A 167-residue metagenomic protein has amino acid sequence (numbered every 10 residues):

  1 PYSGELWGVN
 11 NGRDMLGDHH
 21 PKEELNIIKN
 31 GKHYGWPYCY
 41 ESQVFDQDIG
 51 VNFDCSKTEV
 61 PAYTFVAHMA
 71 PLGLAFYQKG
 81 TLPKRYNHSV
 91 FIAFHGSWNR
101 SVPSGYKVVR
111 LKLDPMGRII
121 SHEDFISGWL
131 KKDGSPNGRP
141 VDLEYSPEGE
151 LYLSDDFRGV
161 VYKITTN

Functional and structural regions predicted by a protein language model:
P1-I126, K132-G138, N167: Beta-propeller domain segments
P140-D142: Conserved interaction-surface patches within small, structured recognition/assembly domains
E144-N167: Blade-level signature of beta-propeller repeat domains, shared across WD40, Kelch, NHL, RCC1 and BNR/Asp-box propellers
